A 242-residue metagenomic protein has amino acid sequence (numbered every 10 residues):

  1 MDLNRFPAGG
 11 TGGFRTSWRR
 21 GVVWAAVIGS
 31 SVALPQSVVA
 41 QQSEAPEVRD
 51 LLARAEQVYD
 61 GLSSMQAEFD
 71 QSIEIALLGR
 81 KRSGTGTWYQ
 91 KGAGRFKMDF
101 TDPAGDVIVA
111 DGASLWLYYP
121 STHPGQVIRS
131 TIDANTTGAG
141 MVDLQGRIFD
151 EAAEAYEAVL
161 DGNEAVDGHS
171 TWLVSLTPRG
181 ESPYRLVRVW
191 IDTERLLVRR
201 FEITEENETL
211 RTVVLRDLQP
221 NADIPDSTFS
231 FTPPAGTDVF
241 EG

Functional and structural regions predicted by a protein language model:
D2, Q36-K81, R95, P233-G242: N-terminal leader/targeting segments and the immediate start of mature chains
L3-A25: Bacterial N-terminal signal peptides that target proteins for export
I28-Q36: Hydrophobic h-region of N-terminal signal peptides that target proteins for export in Gram-negative bacteria
L62-S64, S83-T85, K91-A93, P103 (+6 more regions): Extracytoplasmic
Q66-D70, T87-Y89, K97-D99, V107-V109 (+5 more regions): Soluble periplasmic/extracytoplasmic beta-strand elements of cell-envelope proteins
I75-A76, K97, A104-V107, L117 (+4 more regions): Short beta-strands and strand-coil junctions in structured, solvent-facing domains, enriched
T87-G140, R211: An acidic-aromatic
Q126, G146, A153-G242: Gly/Pro-enriched, hydrophobic low-complexity segments that function as extracytoplasmic propeptides/linkers
